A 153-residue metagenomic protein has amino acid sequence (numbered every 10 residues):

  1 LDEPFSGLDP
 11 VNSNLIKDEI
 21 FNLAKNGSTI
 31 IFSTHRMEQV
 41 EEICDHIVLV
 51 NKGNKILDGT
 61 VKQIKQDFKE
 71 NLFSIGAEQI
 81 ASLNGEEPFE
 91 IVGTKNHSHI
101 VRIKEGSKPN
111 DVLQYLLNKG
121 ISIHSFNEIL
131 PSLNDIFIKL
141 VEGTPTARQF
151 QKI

Functional and structural regions predicted by a protein language model:
L1-E3: Catalytic Walker B motif of ABC-type/P-loop ATPase nucleotide-binding domains
S6-L8, Q39: ABC ATPase nucleotide-binding domain "signature" loop
L8, I56, K108: Glycine-/small-residue-rich active-site loops that bind phosphorylated ligands and cofactors
P10-N12: Helix N-cap at the start of a conserved alpha-helix in ABC-type nucleotide-binding domains
N14, D18, N110: Short, contiguous clusters of charged residues that form electrostatic/catalytic patches at enzyme active sites, used
N14, F89-V92, S122-N127: A short linear hydrophobic-aromatic micro-motif
K17-K104: ABC transporter nucleotide-binding domain
K104-I153: C-terminal coupling/interaction segments
